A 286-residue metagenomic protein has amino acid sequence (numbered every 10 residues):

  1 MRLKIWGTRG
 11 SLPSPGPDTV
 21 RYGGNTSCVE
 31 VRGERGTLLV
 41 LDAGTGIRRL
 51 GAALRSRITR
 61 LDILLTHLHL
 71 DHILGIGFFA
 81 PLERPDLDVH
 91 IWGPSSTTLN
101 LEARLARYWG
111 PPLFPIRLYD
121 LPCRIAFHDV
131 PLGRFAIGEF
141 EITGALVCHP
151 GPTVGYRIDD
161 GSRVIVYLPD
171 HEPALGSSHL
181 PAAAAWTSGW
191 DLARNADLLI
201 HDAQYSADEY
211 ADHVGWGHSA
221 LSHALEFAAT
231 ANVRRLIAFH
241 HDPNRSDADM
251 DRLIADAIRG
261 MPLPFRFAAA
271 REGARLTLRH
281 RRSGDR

Functional and structural regions predicted by a protein language model:
M1-P169, A174-H179, G189, D249-D285: Binuclear metal-dependent hydrolase catalytic cores
E172-R266, A270: Cap/insert and terminal regions of metallo-dependent hydrolase folds
